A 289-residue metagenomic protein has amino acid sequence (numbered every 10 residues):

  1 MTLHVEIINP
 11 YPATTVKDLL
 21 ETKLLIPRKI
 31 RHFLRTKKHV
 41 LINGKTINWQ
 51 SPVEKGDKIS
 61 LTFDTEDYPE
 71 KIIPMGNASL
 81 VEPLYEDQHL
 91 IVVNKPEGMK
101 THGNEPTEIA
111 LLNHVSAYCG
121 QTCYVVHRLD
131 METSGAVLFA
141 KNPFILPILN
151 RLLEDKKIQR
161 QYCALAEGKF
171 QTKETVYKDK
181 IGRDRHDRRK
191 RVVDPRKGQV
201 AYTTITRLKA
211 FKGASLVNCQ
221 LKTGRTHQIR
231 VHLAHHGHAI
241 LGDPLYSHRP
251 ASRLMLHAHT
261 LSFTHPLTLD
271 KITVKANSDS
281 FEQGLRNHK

Functional and structural regions predicted by a protein language model:
M1-L34, V81, K212, K222-T226 (+1 more regions): Pseudouridine synthases involved in rRNA/tRNA modification
M1-V176, R185, G284-H288: RNA pseudouridine synthases
G44-T46, K212-Q220: Short histidine-centered loop motifs in beta-beta connectors
G120, F170-T172, H186, K209-G213 (+3 more regions): Short, conserved beta-turn/loop elements at beta-strand boundaries and strand-helix junctions
R128-M131, K209-F211, R253: A short beta-turn/loop motif at secondary-structure boundaries
V200-Y202: Short proline/glycine- and basic residue-enriched helix-capping loop/turn segments at helix->loop/beta transitions
I205: Long C-terminal interaction/binding lobes of large macromolecular proteins
